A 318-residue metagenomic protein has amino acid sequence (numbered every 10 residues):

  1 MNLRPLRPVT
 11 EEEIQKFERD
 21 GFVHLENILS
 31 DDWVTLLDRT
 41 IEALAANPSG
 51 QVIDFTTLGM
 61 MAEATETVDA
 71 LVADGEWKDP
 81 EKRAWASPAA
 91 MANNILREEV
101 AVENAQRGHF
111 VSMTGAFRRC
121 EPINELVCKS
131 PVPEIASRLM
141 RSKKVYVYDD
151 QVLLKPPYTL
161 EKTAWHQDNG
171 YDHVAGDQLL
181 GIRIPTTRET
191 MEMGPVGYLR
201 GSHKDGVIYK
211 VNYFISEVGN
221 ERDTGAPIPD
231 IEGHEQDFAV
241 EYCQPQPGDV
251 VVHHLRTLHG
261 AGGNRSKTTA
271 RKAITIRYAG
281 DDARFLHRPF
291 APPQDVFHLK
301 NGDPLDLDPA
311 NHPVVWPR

Functional and structural regions predicted by a protein language model:
M1-R19, E26-A164, Y171: Non-heme Fe(II)-dependent double-stranded beta-helix
N2-L3, N47-Q51, F55-L58, K78 (+4 more regions): Non-heme Fe(II)/2-oxoglutarate
F22, D177-R183, M193, D237-Y242 (+1 more regions): Extracellular structured ligand-interaction cores
L126, S142-V145, N169-V174, T186-P195 (+2 more regions): Active-site region of the double-stranded beta-helix
D149-Q151, P156, Q167, I184-R188 (+1 more regions): Short, structured patches in soluble enzyme cores that scaffold and shape functional sites
Y158-T159, T163-Q167, G176, E192-Y198 (+2 more regions): A short secondary-structure junction signal
H173-M191, Q244-P247, V252, R277-G280: Short, conserved beta-strand element in jelly-roll/cupin
E189-L258: Double-stranded beta-helix
